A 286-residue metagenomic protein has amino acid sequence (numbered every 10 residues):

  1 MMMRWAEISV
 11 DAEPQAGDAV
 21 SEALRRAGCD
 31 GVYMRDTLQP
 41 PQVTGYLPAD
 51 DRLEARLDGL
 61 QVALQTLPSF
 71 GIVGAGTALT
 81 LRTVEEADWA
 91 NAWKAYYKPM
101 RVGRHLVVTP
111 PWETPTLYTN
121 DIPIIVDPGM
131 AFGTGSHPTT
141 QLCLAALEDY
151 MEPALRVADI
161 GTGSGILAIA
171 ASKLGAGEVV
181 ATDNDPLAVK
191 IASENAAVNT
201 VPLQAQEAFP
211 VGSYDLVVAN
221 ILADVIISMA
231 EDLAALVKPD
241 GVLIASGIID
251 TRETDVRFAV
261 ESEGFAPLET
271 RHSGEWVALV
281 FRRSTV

Functional and structural regions predicted by a protein language model:
M3-V10, P14-Y118: N-terminal auxiliary segments of SAM/dcSAM-dependent transferases
I124-I125, A158: Conserved beta-strand elements of the Class I
M130-S213: Conserved SAM/SAH cofactor-binding pocket of Class I
A146, Y150, A235-P239, E263: Conserved helix-to-beta-strand junction in the class I
L187-I191, V225, R252: Conserved short alpha-helix immediately C-terminal to the canonical SAM/SAH-binding motif I of Rossmann-like
L216-V218: Hydrophobic beta-strand segment of the Class I
I227-V242: A short glycine-rich, Lys/Arg-flanked "PGG" loop and its adjoining helix->strand segment in the class I
I249-V286: Active-site capping/gating segments
